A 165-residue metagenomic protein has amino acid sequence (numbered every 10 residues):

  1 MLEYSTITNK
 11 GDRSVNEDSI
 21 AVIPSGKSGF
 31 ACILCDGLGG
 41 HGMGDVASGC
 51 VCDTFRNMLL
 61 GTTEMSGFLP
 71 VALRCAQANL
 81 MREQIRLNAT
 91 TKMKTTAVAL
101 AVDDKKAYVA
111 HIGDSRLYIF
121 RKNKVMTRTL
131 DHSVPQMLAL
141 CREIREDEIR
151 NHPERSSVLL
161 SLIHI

Functional and structural regions predicted by a protein language model:
M1-I163: PP2C/PPM-type serine/threonine phosphatase catalytic domain
